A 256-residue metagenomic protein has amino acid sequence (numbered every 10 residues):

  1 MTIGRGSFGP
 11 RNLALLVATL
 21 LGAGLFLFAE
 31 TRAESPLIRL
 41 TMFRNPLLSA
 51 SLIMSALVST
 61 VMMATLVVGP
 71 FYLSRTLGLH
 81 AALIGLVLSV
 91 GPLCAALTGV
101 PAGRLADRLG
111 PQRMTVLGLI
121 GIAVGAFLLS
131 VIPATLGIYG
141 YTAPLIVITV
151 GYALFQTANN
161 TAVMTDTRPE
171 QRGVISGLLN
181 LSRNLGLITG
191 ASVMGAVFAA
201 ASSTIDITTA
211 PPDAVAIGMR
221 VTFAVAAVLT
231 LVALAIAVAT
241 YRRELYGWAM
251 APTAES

Functional and structural regions predicted by a protein language model:
M1-L13, F28: Phenylalanine-glycine-rich, low-complexity intrinsically disordered regions, typified by the FG/GLFG repeat domains
F8-A18, G22, S35-I205, V215-G247: 12-transmembrane solute porter fold
L27-A33: Structural signal for the C-terminal ends of transmembrane alpha-helices and the immediately following loop
T31, G195-A196, A254: Hydrophobic alpha-helical membrane context
T209-D213: Short, charged, surface-exposed hinge/linker loops at domain edges that act as mobile lids or interdomain connectors
A249-S256: Short, highly charged, low-complexity non-transmembrane loops/tails of multi-pass membrane proteins
